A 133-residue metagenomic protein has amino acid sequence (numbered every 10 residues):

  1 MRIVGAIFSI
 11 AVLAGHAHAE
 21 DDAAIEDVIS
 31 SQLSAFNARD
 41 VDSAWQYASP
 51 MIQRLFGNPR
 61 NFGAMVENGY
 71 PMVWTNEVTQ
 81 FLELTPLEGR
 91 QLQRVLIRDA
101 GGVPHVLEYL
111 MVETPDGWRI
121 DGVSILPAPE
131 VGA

Functional and structural regions predicted by a protein language model:
M1-S9: Sec-dependent signal peptide recognition, specifically the positively charged N-region followed immediately by
I10, M51, P127: Residue-level detector of flexible, active-site-proximal loop/helix-junction positions within diverse enzyme catalytic
L13-A19: Sec/Tat signal peptide C-region and signal peptidase I cleavage site
A23-D27, S31, V41-E88: Short solvent-exposed beta->alpha transition segments
E83-A133: Exposed beta-sheet edge and beta->alpha loop/turn motif
